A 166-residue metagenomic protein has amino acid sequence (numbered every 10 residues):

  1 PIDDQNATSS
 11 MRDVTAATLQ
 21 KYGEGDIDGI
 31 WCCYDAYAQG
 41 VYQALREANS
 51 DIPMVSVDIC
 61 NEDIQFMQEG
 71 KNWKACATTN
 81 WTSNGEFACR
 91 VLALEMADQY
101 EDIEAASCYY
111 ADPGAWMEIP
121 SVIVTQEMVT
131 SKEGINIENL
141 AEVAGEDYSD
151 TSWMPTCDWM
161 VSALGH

Functional and structural regions predicted by a protein language model:
P1-D3, A77-T78, I119: Hydrophobic residues at beta-strand termini and immediately following loops that shape nucleotide-binding pockets
P1-F66, C89: Hydrophobic alpha-helical
T18-G25, A48, G70-N72, Q99-S107: Alpha-helix termini
W31-C33, S56, N80-W81, E104-P113: Short catalytic/ligand-gating loop segments at beta-alpha or beta-beta junctions within enzyme catalytic domains
D58, N80-W81, P120, E127: Residues at the C-termini of beta-strands that transition into short coil/loop
E69-S83: Short beta-strand elements at the ligand-binding edges of bilobed clamshell
F87-H166: Hinge/cleft segment of the Venus flytrap/periplasmic-binding protein
